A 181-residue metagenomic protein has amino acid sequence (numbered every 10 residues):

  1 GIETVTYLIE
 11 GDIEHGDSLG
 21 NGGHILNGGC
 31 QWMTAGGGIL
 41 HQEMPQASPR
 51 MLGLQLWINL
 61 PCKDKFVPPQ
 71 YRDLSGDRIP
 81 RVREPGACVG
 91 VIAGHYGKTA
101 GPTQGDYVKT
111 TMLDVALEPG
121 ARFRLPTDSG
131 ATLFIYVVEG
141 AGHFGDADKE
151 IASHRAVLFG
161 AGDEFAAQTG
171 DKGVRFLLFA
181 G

Functional and structural regions predicted by a protein language model:
G1-G181: Jelly-roll (double-stranded beta-helix
